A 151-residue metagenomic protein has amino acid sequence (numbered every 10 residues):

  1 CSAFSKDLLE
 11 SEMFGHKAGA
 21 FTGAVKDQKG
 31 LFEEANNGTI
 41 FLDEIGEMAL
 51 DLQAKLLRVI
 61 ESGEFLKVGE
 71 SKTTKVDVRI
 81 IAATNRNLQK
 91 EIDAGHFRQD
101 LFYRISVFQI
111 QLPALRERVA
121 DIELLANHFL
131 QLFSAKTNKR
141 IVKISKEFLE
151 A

Functional and structural regions predicted by a protein language model:
S2-F14, V25, K29-G63, V78-A82 (+2 more regions): Conserved AAA+/SF3 P-loop NTPase catalytic/coupling segment centered on the Walker-B
T22: Sequence-specific dsDNA recognition surfaces
G30, G69-R79, N87-A151: Nucleotide-binding/hydrolysis machinery
